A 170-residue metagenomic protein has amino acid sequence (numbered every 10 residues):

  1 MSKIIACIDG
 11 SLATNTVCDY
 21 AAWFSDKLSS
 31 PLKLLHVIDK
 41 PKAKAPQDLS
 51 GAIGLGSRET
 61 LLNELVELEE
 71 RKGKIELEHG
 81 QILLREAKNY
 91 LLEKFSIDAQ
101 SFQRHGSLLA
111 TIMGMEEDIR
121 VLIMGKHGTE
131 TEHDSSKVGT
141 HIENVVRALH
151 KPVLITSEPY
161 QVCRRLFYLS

Functional and structural regions predicted by a protein language model:
S2-V66, A148, Q161-S170: Small/aliphatic-rich secondary-structure junction motif
I8-D9, K74-I75, A99, T129-E130: Short, contiguous strand/loop micro-motifs
T14-Y20, D26, S101, H105-Y160: Gly/Ser-rich helix-loop-strand patches that form or flank binding pockets for ribonucleotide-derived cofactors
P31, D98, P152: Residue-level detector of anion-binding/catalytic polar loops
H36-D48, E67-R71, D98-Q103, S135-I142 (+1 more regions): Short, mixed-charge, low-aromatic patches
D39-K42, E70-L122: Structural beta-alpha unit
S50-R58, L77-Q81, L109-G114, V146-K151: Short, functional N-terminal and low-complexity linear motifs
